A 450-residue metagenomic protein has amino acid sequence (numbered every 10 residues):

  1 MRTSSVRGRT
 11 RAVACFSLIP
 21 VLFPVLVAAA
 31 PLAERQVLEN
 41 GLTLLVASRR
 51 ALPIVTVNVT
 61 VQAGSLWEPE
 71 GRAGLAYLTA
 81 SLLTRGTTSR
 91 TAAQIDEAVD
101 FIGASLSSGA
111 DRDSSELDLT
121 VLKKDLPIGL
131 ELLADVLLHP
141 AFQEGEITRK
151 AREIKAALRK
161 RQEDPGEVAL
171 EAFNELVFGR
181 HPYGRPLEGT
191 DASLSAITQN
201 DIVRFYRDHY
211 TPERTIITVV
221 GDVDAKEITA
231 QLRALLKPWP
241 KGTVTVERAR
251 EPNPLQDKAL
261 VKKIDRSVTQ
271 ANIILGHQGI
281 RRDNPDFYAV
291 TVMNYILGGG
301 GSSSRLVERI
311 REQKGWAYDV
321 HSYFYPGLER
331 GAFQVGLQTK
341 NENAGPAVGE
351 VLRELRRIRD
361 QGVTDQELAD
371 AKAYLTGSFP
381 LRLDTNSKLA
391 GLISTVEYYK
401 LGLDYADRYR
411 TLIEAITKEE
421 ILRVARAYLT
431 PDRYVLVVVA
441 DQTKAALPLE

Functional and structural regions predicted by a protein language model:
M1-R9: N-terminal secretory signal peptides that target proteins for export/translocation
A14-V25: Bacterial N-terminal signal peptides
V27-A29: Boundary at the C-terminal end of the N-terminal hydrophobic targeting segment
E34-E39, K262-R266: Short acidic-hydrophobic surface loop/beta-edge motif
L45-A47, L52-A80, R90-L137, K155 (+5 more regions): M16 family metallopeptidases and their MPP-like homologs
G179, Y183, L187, P212 (+2 more regions): An aromatic/glycine/proline-enriched structural segment found at the starts of mature extracellular/organellar domains
